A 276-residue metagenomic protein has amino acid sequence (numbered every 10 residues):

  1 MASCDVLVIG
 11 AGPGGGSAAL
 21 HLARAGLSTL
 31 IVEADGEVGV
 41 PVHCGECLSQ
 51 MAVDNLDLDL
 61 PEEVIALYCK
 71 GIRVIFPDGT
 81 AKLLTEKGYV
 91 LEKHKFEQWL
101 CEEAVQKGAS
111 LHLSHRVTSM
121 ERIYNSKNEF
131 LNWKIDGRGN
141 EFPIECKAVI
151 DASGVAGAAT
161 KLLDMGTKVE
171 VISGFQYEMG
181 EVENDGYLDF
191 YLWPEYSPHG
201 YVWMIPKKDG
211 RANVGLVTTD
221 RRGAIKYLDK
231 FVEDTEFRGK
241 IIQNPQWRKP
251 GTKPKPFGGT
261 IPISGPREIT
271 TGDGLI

Functional and structural regions predicted by a protein language model:
A2, D54, Y68-L162, V169-I172: Conserved N-terminal helical subregion
L7, A11, L20-V42: Glycine-rich FAD pyrophosphate-binding loop
G15-G16: N-terminal Rossmann-fold NAD(P) dinucleotide-binding loop
D35, G39-I72: N-terminal FAD cofactor-binding segment of flavoenzymes
S49, E97, I172, I225-L228: A general structural signal for well-ordered alpha-helical segments in protein cores
M51-V53, A156-F190, E236-T260: Central beta-strand plus flanking loop segment that forms part of the substrate or channel wall within the catalytic
S119, R222-I276: FAD/FMN-dependent oxidoreductases across multiple families
L192-K226, I269, D273: Active-site substrate-recognition segment that forms the wall of the catalytic cavity or substrate channel
